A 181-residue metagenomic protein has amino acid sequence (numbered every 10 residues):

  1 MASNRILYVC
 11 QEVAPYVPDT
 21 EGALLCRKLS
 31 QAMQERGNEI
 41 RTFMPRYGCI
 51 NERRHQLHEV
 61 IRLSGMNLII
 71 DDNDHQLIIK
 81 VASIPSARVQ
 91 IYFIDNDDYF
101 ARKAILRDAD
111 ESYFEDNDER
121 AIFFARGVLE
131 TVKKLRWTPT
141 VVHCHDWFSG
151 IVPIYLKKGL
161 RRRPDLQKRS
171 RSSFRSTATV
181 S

Functional and structural regions predicted by a protein language model:
M1-S181: Catalytic cores of nucleotide-sugar-dependent glycosyltransferases that transfer UDP/GDP/TDP-activated
